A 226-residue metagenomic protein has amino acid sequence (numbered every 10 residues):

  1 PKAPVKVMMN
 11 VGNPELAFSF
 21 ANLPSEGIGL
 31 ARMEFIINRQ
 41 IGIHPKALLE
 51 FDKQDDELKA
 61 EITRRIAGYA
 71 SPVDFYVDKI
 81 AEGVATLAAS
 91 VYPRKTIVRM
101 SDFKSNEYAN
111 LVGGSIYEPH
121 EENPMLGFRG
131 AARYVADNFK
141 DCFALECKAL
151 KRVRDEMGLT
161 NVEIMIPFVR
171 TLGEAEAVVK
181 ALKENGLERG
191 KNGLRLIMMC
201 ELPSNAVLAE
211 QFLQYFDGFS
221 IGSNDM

Functional and structural regions predicted by a protein language model:
K2-M226: Conserved alpha/beta-domain cores
